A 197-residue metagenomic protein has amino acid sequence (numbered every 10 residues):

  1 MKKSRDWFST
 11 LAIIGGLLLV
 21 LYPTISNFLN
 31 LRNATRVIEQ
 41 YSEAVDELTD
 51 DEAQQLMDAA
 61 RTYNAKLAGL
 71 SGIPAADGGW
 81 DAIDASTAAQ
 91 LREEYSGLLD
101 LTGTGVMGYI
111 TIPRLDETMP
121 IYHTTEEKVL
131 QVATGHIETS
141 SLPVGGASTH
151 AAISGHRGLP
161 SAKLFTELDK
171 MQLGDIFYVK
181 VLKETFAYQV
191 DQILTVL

Functional and structural regions predicted by a protein language model:
K2-L197: Solvent-exposed, non-transmembrane regions of membrane-associated and secreted proteins
